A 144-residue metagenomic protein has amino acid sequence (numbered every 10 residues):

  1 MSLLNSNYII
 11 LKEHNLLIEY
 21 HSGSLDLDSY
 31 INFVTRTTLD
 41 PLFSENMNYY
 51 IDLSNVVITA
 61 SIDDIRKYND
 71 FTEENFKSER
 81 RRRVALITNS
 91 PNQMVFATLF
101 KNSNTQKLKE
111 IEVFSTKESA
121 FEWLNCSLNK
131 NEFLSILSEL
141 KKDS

Functional and structural regions predicted by a protein language model:
S2-S144: Amphipathic, Lys/Arg-enriched alpha-helical "gate/interface" segment within cytosolic domains that mediates
